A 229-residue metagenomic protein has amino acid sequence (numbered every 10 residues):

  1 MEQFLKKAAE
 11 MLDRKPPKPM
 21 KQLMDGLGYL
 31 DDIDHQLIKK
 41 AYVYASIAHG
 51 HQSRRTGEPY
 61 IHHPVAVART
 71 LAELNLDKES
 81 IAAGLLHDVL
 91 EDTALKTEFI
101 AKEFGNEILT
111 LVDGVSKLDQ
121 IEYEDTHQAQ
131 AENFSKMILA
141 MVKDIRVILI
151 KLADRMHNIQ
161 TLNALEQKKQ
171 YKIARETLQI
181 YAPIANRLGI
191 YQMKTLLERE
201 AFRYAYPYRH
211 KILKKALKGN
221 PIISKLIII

Functional and structural regions predicted by a protein language model:
M1-I229: Active-site helical microenvironments for divalent-metal-assisted chemistry
